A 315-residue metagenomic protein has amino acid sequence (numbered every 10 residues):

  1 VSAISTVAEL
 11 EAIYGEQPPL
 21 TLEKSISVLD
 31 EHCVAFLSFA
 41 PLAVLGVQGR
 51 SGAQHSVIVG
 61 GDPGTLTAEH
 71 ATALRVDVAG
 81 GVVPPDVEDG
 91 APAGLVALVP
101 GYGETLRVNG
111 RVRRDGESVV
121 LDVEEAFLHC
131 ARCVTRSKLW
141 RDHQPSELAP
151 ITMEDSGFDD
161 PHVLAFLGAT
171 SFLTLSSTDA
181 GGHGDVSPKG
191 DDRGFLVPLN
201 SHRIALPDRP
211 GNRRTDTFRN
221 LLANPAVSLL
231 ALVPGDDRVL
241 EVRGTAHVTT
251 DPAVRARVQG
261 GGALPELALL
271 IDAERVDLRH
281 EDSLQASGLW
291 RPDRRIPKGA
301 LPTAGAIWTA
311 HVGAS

Functional and structural regions predicted by a protein language model:
V1-S315: Binding-site signature for planar aromatic cofactors or substrates
